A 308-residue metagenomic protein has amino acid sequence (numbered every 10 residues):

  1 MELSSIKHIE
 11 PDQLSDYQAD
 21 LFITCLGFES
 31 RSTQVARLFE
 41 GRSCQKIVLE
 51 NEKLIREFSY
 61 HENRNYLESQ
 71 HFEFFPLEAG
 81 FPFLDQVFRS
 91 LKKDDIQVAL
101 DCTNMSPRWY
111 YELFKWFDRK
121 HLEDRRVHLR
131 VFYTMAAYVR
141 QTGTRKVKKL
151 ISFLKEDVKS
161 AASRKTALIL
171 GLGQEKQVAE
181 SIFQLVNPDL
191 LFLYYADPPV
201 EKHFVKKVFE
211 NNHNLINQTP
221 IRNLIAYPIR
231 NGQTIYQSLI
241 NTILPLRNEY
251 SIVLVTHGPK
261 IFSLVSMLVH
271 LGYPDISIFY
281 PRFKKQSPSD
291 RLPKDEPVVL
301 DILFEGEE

Functional and structural regions predicted by a protein language model:
P11, S30-R37, F88-R89, Q177 (+2 more regions): A short, acidic, amphipathic alpha-helical segment used as a generic capping/interface helix at domain edges
I23-F88, V98: An N-terminal, globular interaction/scaffold subdomain
C25-S32, K53-I55, F81-P82, D101-E112 (+5 more regions): Gly/Ser/Thr-rich loops at beta-strand to alpha-helix junctions that form or flank small-molecule/cofactor-binding
L77-R130, Y250-S266, L271-G272: N-terminal glycine-rich phosphate/adenylate-binding segment common to multiple enzyme folds
R125-T142, P274-G306: Short, flexible loop segments at boundaries between secondary-structure elements
R125-V147, L154, V200, K206-L215 (+1 more regions): Long, charge-dense
T142-S163, G171-E180: Active-site glycine-rich loop that binds ribose-phosphate moieties when present
L172-T242: Redox- and metal-dependent alpha/beta enzyme cores, enriched for Fe-S-associated oxidoreductases and cofactor-handling
